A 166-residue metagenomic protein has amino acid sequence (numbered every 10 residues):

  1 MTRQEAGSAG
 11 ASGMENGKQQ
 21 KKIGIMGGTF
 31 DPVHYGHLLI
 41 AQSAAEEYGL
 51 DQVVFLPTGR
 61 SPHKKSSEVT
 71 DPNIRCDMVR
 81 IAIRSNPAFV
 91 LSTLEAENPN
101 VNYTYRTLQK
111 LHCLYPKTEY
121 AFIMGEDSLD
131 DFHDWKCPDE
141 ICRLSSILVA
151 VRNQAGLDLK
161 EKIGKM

Functional and structural regions predicted by a protein language model:
T2-M166: Nucleotidyltransferase catalytic core that binds NTPs
